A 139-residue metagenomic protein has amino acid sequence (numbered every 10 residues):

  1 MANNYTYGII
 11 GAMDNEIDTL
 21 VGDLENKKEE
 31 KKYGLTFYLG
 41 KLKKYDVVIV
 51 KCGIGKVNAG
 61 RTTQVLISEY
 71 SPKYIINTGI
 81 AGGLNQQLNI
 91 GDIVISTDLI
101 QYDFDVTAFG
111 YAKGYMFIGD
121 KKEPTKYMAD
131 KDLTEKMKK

Functional and structural regions predicted by a protein language model:
A2-T6, K31-K139: Glycine-rich phosphate- or other oxyanion-binding loops that anchor nucleotides, phosphorylated ligands
N4-L24, D46: Short, conserved "active-site rim" segments that organize catalytic pockets and cofactor/ligand binding
D23-K31: Short glycine-aromatic motifs
